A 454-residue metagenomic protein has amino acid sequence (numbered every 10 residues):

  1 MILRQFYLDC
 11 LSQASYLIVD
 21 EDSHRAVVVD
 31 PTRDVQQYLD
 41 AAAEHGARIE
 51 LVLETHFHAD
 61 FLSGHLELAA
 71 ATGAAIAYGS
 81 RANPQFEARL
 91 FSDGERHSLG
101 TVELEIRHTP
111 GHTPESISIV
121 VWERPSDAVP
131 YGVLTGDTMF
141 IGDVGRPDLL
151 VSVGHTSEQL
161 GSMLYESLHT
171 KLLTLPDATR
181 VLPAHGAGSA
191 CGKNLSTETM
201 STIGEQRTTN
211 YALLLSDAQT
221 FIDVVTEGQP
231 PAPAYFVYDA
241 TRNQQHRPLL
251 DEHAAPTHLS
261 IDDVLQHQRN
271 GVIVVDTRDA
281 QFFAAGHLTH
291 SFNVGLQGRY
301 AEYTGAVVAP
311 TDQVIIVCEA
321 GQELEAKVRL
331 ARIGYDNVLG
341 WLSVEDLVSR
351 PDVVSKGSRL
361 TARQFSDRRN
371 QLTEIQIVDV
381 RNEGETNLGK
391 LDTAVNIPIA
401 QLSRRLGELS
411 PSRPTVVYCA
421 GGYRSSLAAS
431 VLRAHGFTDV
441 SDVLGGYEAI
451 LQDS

Functional and structural regions predicted by a protein language model:
M1-R48, I119-G136, I141-G142: Conserved beta-strand hairpin/beta-sheet module of binuclear metal-dependent hydrolase folds, prominently
I18, D30, H56, L68 (+8 more regions): Divalent metal-coordination and catalytic microenvironments
H24, E103, T113-P231: Metallo-beta-lactamase
V28-V29, I49-H58, I76-R81, H108-G111 (+4 more regions): Active-site neighborhood of phospho(di)ester-bond hydrolases with catalytic His/Asp-centered motifs
P31-T32, F57, R81, T113 (+8 more regions): Active-site metal-binding loops of divalent metal-dependent hydrolases
R33-A77: Active-site metal-binding motif and surrounding structural segment of the metallo-beta-lactamase
E95, R146-D148, G154, E205-P248 (+4 more regions): Rhodanese-like catalytic fold shared by cysteine-dependent sulfurtransferases and DSP/PTP-type phosphatases
P183-G188, K193-N194, Y238-T241, T277-D279 (+1 more regions): Short, well-ordered beta-to-alpha junction loops that form the rim of enzyme active sites and present histidine/acidic
